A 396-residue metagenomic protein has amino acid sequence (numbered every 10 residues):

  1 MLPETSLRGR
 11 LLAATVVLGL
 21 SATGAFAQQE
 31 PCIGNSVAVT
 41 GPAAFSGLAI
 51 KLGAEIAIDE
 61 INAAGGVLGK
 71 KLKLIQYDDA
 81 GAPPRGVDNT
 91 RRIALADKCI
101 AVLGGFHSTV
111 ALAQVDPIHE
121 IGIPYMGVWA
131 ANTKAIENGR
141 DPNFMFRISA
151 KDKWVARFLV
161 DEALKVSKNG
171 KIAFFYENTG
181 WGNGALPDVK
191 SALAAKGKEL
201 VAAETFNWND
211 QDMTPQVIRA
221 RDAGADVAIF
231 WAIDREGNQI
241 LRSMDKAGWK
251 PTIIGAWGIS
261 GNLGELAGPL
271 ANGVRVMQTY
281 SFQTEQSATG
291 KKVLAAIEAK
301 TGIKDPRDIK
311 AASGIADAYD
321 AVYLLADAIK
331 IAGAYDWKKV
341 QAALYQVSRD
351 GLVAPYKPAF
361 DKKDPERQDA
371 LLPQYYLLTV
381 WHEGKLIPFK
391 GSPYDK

Functional and structural regions predicted by a protein language model:
L2-E4, L12-T15, F26-K396: Extracytosolic ligand-binding ectodomains
A22-G24: N-terminal signal peptide c-region/cleavage motif recognized by signal peptidases
